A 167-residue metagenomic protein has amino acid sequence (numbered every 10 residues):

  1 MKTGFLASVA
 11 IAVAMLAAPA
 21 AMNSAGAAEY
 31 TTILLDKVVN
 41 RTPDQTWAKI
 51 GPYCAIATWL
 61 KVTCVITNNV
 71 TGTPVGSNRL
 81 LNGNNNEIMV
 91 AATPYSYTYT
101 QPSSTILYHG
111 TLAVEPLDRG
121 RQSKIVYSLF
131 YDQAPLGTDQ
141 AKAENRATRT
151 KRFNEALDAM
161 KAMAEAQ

Functional and structural regions predicted by a protein language model:
M1-A10: Bacterial N-terminal signal peptides that target proteins for export
A12-A14, A25: Cleavable N-terminal signal peptides
M22-V70: Hydrophobic ligand-binding cavity/cleft-lining segments
E29-T31, L81, I106, R121: Residue-level preference for beta-strand/loop junctions
V38, A55-K61, V65-H109, M163-Q167: Glycine-rich portal/gate segments that line the openings of hydrophobic small-molecule binding cavities
N40-D44, V90-P94, A113-K124, Q167: A short, structured loop/turn motif at beta-sheet edges
T46-W47, I56, M89, I125 (+1 more regions): Hydrophobic pocket/interface hotspot
S103-E155, M160-A162: Beta-strand/loop substructures that line and gate deep hydrophobic ligand-binding cavities in soluble
